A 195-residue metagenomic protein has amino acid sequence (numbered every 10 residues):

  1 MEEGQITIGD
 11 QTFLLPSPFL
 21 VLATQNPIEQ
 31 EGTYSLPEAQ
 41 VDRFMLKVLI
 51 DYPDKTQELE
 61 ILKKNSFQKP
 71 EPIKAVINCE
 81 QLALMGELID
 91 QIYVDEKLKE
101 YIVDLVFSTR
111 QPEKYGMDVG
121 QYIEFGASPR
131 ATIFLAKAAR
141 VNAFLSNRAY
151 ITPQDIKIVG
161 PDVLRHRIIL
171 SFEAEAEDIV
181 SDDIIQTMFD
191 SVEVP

Functional and structural regions predicted by a protein language model:
M1-V94, R140-N142: Canonical AAA+ ATPase core
F19, S108, D162: Short Asp/Glu-rich motifs
K55, L59-K63, K99, V103 (+1 more regions): An amphipathic alpha-helix signature
K64-I151: AAA+ P-loop NTPase domains with strong preference for DNA replication initiators and clamp-loader complexes
E113-P195: C-terminal engagement/docking regions of AAA+ P-loop ATPases
